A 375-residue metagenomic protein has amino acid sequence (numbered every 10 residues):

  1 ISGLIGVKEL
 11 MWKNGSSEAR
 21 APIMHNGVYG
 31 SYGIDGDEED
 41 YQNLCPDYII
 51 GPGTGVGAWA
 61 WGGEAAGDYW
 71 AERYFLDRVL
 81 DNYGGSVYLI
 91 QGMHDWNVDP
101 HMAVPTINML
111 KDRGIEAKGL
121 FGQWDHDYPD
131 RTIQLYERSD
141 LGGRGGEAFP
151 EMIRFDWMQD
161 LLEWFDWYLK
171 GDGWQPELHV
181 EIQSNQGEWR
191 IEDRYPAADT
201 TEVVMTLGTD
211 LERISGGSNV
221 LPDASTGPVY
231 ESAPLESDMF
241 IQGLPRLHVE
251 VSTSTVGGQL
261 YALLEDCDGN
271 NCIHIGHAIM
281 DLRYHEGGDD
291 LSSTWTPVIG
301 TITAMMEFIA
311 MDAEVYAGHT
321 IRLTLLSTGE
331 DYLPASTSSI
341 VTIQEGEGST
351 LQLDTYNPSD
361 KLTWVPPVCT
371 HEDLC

Functional and structural regions predicted by a protein language model:
I1-N82, D172-E177: Accessory cap/linker subdomain of secreted extracellular hydrolases
W12-E18, A103-I107, R113, I133-F149 (+1 more regions): Short secondary-structure boundary/capping segments
P22-W59, D130-E151, L291, P367-C375: Surface-exposed intrinsically disordered loops and tails
Y83, L89-Q91, D95: Short beta-strand/loop motif that positions the catalytic acidic residue of the alpha/beta-hydrolase fold
G84-V87, R113-K118: Loop/turn elements at helix/coil->beta-strand transitions in domains of secreted/extracellular proteins
W96-V104: Conserved alpha/beta-hydrolase "acid-adjacent" motif
E116-V204: C-terminal catalytic histidine-bearing segment of alpha/beta-hydrolase fold enzymes
T206-C375: Intrinsically disordered, low-complexity Ser/Thr/Gly-rich stretches
